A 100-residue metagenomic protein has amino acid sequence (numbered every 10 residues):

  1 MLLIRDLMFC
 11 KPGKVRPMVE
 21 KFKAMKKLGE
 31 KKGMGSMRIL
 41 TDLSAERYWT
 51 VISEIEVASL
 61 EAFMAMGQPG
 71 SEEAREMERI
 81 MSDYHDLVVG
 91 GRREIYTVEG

Functional and structural regions predicted by a protein language model:
M1-L2, G100: Absolute protein N-terminus
L2-M8: Active-site-flanking beta-strand signature of metal-NTP-handling nucleotidyl enzymes and homologous cyclase-like
F9-E20: Short, surface-exposed ligand-recognition loops at beta-strand->loop->(often short) alpha-helix junctions that present
K11-G13, A58-L60, V98: Short coil/turn motifs at secondary-structure junctions
K23-R38, E54-R93: An amphipathic, aromatic/His-enriched active-site/gating alpha helix that lines ligand/cofactor pockets
I39-S44: Short, solvent-exposed loop/turn elements at beta->coil junctions and helix N-caps that rim active or binding pockets
A45-W49: Short acidic/glycine-enriched loop/turn segments that link adjacent beta-strands
R92-G100: Short, low-order "capping/linker" segments at domain edges
